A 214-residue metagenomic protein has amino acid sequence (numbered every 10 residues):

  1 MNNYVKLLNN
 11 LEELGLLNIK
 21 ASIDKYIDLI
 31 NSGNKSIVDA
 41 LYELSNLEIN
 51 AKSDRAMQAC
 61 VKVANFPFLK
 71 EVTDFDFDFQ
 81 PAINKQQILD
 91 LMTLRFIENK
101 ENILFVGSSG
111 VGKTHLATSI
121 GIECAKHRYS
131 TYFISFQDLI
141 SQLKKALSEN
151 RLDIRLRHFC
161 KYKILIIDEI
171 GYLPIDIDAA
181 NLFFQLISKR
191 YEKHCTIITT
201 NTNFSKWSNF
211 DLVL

Functional and structural regions predicted by a protein language model:
L8, E12, L16-F68: Interdomain "pre-motor" coupling segment immediately N-terminal to P-loop NTPase/helicase cores
I23, S130, D138-H158, I170-L214: Replace "adjacent to P-loop NTPase cores in ATP/GTP-dependent enzymes" with "adjacent to NTP-binding cores
K70-M92: N-terminal pre-Walker A segment at the start of P-loop NTPase domains
F75, A117, S135: Conserved hydrophobic/aromatic pocket- or pore-lining residues that grip, position, or stack substrates in active sites
M92-K100: Phosphate-binding P-loop
N102-L104, I164: Residue-level preference for the first positions of well-ordered beta-strands
F105-Y129: Walker A/P-loop
